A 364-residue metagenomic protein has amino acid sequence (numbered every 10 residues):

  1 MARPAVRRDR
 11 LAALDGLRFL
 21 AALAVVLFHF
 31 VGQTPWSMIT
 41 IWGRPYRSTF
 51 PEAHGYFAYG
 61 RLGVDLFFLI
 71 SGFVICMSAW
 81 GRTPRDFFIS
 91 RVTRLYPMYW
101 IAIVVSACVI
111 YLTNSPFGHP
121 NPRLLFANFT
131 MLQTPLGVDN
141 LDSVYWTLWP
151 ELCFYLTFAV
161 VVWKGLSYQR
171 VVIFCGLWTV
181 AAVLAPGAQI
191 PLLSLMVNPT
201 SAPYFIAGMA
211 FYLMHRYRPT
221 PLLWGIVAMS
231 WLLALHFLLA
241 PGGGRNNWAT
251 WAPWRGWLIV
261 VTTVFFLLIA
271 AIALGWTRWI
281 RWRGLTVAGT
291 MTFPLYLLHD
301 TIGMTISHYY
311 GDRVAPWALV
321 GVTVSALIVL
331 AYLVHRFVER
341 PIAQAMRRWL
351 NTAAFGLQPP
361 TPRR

Functional and structural regions predicted by a protein language model:
M1-A13, L27-Y56, M77-G81, L136 (+3 more regions): Alpha-helical transmembrane segments in multi-pass integral membrane proteins
D15, F19-A22, V64, S71 (+3 more regions): Residues within membrane-spanning alpha-helices of integral membrane proteins, especially the hydrophobic core/packing
L17-F30, Y96-L112, G275, W279 (+1 more regions): Hydrophobic alpha-helical membrane-insertion segments
F19, W100, V104, L152 (+6 more regions): Residue-level signature of the transmembrane alpha-helical core of multi-pass small-molecule transporters
A22-L27, R170-P186, V227-L232: Small-polar-interrupted transmembrane alpha-helices in polytopic inner-membrane proteins
Q33-L62, L66, I89, R94-L156 (+4 more regions): Membrane-interface helix-loop-helix regions
L62-T93, I101-F117, M209, I302 (+3 more regions): Juxtamembrane transmembrane-helix termini
